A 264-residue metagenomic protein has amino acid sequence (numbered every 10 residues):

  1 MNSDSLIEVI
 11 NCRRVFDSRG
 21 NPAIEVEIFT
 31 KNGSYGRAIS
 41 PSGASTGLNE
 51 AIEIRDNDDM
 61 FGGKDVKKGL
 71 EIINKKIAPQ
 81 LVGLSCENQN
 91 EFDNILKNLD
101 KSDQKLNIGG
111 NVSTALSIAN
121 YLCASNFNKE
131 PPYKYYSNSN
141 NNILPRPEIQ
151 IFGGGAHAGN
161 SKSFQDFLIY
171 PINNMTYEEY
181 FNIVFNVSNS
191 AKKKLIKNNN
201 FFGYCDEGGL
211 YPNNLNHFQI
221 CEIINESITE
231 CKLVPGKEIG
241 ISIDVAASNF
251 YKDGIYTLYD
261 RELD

Functional and structural regions predicted by a protein language model:
M1-A23: Short, Gly/Pro- and small/polar-rich lid/capping loops
V15-V26, S102-S125, R146-S163, D206-G209 (+1 more regions): Conserved phosphate/anionic-ligand binding catalytic regions in large, soluble enzymes, centered on
P41-E130, K134, F181, G209: Metal- or metallocofactor-binding catalytic centers and their adjacent structured scaffolds across diverse enzyme
N49, N142-C205: Mobile "lid/hinge" segments at catalytic clefts and subdomain interfaces of large enzymes
E87-F92, G110, P132-Y135, K192-G209 (+1 more regions): Flexible, glycine/charged-enriched surface loops at secondary-structure junctions
K129-E148: Glycine/threonine-rich beta-strand-loop-alpha-helix active-site module that forms ligand/phosphate-binding
D166-Y177, F201-H217, A246-D260: Active-site-proximal beta-alpha loop/turn segments in soluble metabolic enzymes
F218-D264: Acidic, glycine-rich loop-and-beta core segments that form the ion-binding/anion-interacting portion of active sites
